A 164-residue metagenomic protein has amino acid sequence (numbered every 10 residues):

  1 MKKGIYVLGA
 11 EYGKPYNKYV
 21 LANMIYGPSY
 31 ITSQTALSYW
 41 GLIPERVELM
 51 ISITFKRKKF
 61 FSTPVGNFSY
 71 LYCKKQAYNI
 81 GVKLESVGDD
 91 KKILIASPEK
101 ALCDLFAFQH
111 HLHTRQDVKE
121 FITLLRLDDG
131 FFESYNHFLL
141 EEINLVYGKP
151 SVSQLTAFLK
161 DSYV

Functional and structural regions predicted by a protein language model:
M1-K3, V47, Q116: Residue-level detector of family-conserved "landmark" positions at structurally sensitive sites
M1-P28, P64, N79: Short beta-edge/loop segments at beta->alpha junctions of small alpha/beta modules that act as binding/recognition
Y12-P15, R57, K75-A77, K100: Short, charged/polar surface micro-motifs in flexible loops or helix N-caps
V20, M24-I25, T35-S38, S97-F108: Short, hydrophobic/amphipathic alpha-helical patches that form generic packing surfaces within helical domains
G27, G41-E45, A107, H111: Short helix-capping and hinge/turn segments at secondary-structure transitions, especially at repeat and domain
Q34-E85: Exposed, interaction-prone assembly regions rather than primary DNA-binding/catalytic cores
V82-V164: Hydrophobic alpha-helical interaction segments
